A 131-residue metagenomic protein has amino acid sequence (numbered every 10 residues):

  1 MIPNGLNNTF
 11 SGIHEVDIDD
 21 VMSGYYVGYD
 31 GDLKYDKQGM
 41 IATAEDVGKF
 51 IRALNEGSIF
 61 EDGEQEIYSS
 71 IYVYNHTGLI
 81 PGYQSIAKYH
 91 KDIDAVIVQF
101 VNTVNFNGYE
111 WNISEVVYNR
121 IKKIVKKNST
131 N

Functional and structural regions predicted by a protein language model:
M1-G24: Active-site helix/loop module of the DD-peptidase/beta-lactamase fold, centered on the serine-lysine SxxK catalytic
V27-N131: Catalytic loop of the DD-peptidase/beta-lactamase superfamily, centered on the K-T-G motif and neighboring
